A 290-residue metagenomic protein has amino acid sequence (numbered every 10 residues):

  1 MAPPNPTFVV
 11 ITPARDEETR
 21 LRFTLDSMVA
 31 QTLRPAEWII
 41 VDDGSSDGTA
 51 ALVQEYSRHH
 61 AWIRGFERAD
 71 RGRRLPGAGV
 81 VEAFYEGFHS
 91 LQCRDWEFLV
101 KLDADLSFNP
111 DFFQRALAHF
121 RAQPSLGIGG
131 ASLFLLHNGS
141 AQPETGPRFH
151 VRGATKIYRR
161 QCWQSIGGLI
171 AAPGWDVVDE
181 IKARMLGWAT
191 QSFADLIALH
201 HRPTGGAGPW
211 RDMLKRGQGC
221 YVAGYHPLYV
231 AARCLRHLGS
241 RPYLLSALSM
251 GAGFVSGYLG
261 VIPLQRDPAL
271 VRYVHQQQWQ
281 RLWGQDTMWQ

Functional and structural regions predicted by a protein language model:
M1-A30: N-proximal low-complexity "stem/linker" segments adjacent to membrane-targeting elements
P6-V9, E37, V178: Cell-envelope/extracellular polymer assembly enzymes that use nucleotide-activated donors
S27-G72: Acidic donor-binding segment of Leloir-type glycosyltransferases
G72, R94, S107-Q142: Conserved donor NDP-sugar-binding/catalytic core segment of glycosyltransferases
V81-F98: Active-site nucleotide-sugar/metal-binding loop of Leloir-type enzymes
R152-G167: Conserved nucleotide-sugar donor-binding and metal-coordinating catalytic region shared by glycosyltransferases
C162-S165, A172-P203: A short, conserved alpha-helix in the catalytic core of glycosyltransferases
R211-Q290: Non-catalytic, C-terminal membrane-associated alpha-helical segments of glycosyltransferases
